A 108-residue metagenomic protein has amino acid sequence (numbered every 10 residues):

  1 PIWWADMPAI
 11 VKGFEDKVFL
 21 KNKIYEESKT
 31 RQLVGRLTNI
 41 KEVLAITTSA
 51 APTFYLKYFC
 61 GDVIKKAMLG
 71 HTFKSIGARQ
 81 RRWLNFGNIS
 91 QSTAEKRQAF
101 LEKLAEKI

Functional and structural regions predicted by a protein language model:
P1-L69: Helix-loop-strand module that forms the ligand-binding subsite of alpha/beta enzymes
Y55-I108: Glycine-rich phosphate/pyrophosphate-binding loop and the adjoining helix
